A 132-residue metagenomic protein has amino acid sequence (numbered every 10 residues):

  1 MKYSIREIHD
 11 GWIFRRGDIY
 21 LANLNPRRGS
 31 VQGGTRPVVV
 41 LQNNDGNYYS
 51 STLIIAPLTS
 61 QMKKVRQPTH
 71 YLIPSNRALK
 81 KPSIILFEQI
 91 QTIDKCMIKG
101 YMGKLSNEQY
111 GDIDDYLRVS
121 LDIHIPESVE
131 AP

Functional and structural regions predicted by a protein language model:
Y3-I5, R77-P132: C-terminal terminal-subdomain/extension
I5-E7, K64: Intrinsically disordered, low-complexity regions enriched in Ser/Pro/Gly/Gln/His and often acidic
N25-G29: Short, charged beta-turn/beta-strand-edge "cap" motif at the junction between a beta-strand and an adjacent loop
S30-T35, V40-S75: Compact nucleic-acid interaction/catalytic patches
